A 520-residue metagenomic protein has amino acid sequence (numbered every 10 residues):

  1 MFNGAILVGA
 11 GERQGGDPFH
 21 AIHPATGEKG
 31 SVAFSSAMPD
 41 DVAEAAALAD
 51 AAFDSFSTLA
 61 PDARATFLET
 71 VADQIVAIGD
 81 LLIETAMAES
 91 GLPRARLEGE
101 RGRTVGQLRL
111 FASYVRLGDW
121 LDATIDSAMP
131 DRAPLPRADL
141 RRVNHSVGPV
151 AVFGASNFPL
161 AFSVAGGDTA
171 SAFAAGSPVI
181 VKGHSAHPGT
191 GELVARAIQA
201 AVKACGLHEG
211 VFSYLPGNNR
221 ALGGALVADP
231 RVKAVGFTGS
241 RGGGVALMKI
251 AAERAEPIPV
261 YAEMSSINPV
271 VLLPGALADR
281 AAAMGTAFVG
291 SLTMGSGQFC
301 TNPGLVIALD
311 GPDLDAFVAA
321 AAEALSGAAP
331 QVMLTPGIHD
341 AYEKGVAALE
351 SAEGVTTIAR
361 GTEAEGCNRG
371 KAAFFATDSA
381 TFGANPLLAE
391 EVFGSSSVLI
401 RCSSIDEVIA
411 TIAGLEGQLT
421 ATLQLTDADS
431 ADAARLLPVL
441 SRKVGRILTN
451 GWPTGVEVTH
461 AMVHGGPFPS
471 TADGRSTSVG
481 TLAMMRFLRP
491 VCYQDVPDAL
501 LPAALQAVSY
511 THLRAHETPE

Functional and structural regions predicted by a protein language model:
M1-L135: N-terminal Rossmann-like NAD(P)+-binding subdomain of aldehyde/semialdehyde dehydrogenases
F53, S57, A72-G79, I83-A86 (+18 more regions): Structural signal for hydrophobic packing residues in well-ordered secondary-structure cores of soluble enzyme domains
F67, A175-T190, V211, I258-P274 (+6 more regions): Short loop-to-beta-strand entry elements in the cores of soluble alpha/beta enzymes
D119-V289, I307-L314: Rossmann-like NAD(P) dinucleotide-binding subdomain of oxidoreductase/dehydrogenase enzymes
T286, A308-L419: NAD(P)-dependent aldehyde/semialdehyde dehydrogenase
E365-G370, I405-L501: C-terminal core of ALDH-fold dehydrogenases
T511-E520: Conserved small/polar residues in nucleotide/adenosyl-binding loops
